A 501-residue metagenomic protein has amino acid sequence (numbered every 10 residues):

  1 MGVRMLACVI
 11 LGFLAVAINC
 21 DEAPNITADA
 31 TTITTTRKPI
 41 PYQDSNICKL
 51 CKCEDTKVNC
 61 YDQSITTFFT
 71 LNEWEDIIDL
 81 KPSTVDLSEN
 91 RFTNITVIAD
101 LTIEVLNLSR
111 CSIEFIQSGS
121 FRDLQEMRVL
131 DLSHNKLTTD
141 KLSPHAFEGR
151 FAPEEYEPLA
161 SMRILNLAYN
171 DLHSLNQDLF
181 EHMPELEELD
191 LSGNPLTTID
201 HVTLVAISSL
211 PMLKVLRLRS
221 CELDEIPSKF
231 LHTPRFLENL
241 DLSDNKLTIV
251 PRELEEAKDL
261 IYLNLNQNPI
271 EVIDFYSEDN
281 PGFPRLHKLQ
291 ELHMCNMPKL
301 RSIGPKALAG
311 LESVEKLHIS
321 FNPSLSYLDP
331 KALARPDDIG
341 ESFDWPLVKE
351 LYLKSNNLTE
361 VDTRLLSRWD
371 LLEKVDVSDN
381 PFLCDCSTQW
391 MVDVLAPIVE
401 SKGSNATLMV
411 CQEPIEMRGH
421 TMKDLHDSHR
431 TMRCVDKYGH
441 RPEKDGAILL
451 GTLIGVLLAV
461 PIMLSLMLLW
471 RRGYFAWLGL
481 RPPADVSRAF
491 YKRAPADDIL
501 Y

Functional and structural regions predicted by a protein language model:
G2-Y501: Extracellular leucine-rich repeat
